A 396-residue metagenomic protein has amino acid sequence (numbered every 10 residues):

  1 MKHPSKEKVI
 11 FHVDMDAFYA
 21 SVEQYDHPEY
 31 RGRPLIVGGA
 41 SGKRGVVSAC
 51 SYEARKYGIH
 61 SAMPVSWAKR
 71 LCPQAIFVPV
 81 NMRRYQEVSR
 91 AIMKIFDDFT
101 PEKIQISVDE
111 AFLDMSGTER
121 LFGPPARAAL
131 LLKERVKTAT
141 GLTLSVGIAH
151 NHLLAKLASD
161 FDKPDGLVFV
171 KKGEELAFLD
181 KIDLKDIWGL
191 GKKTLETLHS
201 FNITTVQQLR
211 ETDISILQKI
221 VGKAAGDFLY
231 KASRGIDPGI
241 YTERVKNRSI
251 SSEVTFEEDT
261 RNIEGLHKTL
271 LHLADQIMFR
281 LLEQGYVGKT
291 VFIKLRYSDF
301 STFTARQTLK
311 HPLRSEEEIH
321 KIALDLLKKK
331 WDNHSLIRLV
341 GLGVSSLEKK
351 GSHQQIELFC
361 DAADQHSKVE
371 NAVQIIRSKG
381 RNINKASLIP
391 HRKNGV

Functional and structural regions predicted by a protein language model:
M1-F228, R234, Y241, A363-V396: Gly/Gly-Pro- and Ser/Thr-rich, intrinsically disordered tail segments characteristic of DNA damage-repair and tolerance
H3, H12, D186, T194-I337 (+1 more regions): DNA-contacting surface of Y-family translesion DNA polymerases
F18, S41-R44, S298-S301, L347-K349: Short, charged/polar surface micro-motifs in flexible loops or helix N-caps
R33, L144, D165, K289-V291 (+2 more regions): Change "...and in nucleic-acid phosphodiester-cleaving endonucleases..." to "...and in nucleic-acid processing enzymes
A111-G117, T304-Q307, K349, Q354-F359: Short, hydrophobic beta-strand segments
I148-L153, S233-R234, V287-Y297, L339-E348 (+1 more regions): A glycine-rich phosphate-binding loop feature that marks nucleotide/adenosyl-phosphate handling sites
A177, D259, E348-G351: Surface-exposed, charge/polar-rich loops and edge strands
H311-V396: Acidic, metal-coordinating catalytic segment for phosphate/diphosphate chemistry, firing primarily on the Nudix
